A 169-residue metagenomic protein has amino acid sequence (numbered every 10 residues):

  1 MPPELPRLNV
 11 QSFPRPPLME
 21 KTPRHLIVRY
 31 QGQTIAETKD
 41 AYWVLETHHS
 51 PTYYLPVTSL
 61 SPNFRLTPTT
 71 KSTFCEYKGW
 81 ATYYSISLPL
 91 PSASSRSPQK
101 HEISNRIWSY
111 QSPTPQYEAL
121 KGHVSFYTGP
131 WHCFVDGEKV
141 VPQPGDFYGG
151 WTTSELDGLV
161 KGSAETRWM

Functional and structural regions predicted by a protein language model:
M1-M169: Terminal leader/tail segments of proteins
